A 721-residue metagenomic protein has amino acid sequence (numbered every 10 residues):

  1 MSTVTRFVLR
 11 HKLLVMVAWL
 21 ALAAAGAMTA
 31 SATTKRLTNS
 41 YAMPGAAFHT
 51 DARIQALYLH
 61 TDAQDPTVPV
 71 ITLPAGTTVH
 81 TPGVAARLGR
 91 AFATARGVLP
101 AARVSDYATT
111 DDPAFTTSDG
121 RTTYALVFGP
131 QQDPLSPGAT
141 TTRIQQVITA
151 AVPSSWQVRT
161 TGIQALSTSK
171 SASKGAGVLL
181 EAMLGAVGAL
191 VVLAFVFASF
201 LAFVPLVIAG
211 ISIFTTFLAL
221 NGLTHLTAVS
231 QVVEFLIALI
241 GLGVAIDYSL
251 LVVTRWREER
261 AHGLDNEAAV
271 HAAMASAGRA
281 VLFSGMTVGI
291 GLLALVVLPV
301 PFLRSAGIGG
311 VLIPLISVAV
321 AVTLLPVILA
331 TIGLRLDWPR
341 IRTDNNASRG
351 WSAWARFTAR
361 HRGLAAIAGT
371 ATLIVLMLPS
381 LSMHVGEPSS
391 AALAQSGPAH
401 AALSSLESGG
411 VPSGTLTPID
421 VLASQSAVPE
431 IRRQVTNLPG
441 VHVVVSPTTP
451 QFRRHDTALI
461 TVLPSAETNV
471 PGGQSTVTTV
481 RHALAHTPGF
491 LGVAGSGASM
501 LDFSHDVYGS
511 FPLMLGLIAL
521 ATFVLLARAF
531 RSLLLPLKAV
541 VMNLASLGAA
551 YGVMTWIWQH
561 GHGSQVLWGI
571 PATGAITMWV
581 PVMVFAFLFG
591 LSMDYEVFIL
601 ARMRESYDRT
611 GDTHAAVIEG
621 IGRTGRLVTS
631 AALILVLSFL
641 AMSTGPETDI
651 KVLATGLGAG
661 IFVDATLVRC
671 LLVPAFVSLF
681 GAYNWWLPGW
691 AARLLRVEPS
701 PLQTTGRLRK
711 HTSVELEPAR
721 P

Functional and structural regions predicted by a protein language model:
M1-K35, A101, Q132-V385, G497-P721: Membrane-embedded transmembrane helical bundles of large multi-pass transporters/channels
T5, K12-L13, N39-M43, V79: A short N-terminal beta->alpha junction/helix N-cap motif
T33-T34, P66-L73: Short, conserved active-site loops that position catalytic residues or coordinate cofactors/metal ions across diverse
R36-N39, P388-S390: Short hinge/gating elements
G45-P66, A75-T161, S382-Q565, A575-I576 (+3 more regions): Structured non-transmembrane domains adjacent to transmembrane bundles in polytopic membrane proteins
V70, L126-F128, T254: Short beta-strand segments
